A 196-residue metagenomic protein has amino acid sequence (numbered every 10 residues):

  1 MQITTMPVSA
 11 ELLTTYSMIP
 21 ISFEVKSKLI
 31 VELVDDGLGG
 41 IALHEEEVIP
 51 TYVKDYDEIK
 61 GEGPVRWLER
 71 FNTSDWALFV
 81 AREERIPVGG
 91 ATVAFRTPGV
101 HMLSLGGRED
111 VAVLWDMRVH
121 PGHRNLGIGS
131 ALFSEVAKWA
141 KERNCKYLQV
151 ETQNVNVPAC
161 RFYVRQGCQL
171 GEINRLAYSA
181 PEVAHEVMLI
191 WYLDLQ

Functional and structural regions predicted by a protein language model:
Q2, G106, Q153-V157, Q166-E172 (+1 more regions): C-terminal "cap" of GNAT-fold acetyltransferases
P7-L13: Short polar catalytic/cofactor-binding loops
E11, V157-P158: Short alpha-helical
M18, S22-I30, V34-V111, W115-D116 (+4 more regions): Acetyl-CoA-dependent GNAT
V111, Y147-Q149, I190: Structural preference for beta-strand elements that scaffold enzyme active sites
V119, N125-K138, E142, R161-R165: Conserved acetyl-CoA-binding loop-helix of GNAT-fold acetyltransferases
A140-T152: Conserved GNAT acetyl-CoA-binding A-motif
